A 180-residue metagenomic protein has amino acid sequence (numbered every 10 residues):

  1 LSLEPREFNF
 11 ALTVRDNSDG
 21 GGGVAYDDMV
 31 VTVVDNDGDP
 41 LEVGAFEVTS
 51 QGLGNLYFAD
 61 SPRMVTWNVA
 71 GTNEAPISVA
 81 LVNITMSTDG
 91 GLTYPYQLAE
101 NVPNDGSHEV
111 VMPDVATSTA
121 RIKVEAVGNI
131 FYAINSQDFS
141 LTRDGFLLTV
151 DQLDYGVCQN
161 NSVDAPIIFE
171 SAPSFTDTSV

Functional and structural regions predicted by a protein language model:
L1-V180: Long beta-sheet-rich domains in secretory-pathway and surface-associated proteins
